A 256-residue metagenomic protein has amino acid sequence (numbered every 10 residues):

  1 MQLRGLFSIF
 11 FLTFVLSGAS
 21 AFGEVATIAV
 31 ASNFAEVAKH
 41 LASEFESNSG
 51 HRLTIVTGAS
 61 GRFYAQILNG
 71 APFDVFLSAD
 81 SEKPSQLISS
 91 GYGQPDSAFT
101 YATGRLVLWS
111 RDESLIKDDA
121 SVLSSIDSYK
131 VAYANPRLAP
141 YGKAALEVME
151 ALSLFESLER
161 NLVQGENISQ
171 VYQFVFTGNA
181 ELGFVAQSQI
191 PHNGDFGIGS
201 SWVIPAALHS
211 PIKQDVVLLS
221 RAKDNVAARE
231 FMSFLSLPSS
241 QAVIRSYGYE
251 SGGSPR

Functional and structural regions predicted by a protein language model:
M1-L3: N-terminal secretory signal peptides that target proteins for export/translocation
G5-G18: Bacterial N-terminal signal peptides
F22-N48, R52-T57, G61, A65-A71 (+4 more regions): Exported/periplasmic ABC-transporter solute-binding proteins
